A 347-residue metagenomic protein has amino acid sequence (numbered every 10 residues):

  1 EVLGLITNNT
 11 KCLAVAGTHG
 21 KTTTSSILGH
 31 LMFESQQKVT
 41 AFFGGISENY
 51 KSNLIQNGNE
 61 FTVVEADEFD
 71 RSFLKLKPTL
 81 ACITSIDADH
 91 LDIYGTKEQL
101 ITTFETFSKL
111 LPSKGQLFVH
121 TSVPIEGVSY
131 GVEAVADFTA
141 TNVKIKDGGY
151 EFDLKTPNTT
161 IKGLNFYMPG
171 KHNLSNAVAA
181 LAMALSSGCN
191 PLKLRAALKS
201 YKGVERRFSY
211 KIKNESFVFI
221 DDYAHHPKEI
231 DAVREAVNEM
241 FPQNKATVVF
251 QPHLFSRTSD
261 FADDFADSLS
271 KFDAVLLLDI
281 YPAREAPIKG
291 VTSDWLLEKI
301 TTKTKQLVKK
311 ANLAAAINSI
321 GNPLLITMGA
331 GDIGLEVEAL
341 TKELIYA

Functional and structural regions predicted by a protein language model:
E1, A41-G45, H120-D147, N165-K171 (+2 more regions): Beta-strand->loop->alpha-helix junctions that form or flank phosphate-binding loops in nucleotide-handling enzymes
E1-A16, T24-G29, V135-T139, G163 (+3 more regions): Short, basic phosphate-binding NTP loop
E1-E126, V178, A184-S187, F241: Phosphate-binding loop of NTP-binding sites
D92-Q99, R257-T258, E285-I288, L335-V337: Glycine/threonine-rich flexible loop motifs
L117-T121, T247-F250, F272-P282: Short internal beta-strands
G148, P157-A274: Nucleotide phosphate-binding/pyrophosphate-handling subdomain across enzymes that bind or process nucleotide phosphates
A266-P323: C-terminal helical cap/extension that packs against the catalytic core of soluble nucleotide-cofactor enzymes
N312-E343: A glycine-rich beta-strand to alpha-helix segment that forms a phosphate/ribose-binding loop at ligand/cofactor sites
